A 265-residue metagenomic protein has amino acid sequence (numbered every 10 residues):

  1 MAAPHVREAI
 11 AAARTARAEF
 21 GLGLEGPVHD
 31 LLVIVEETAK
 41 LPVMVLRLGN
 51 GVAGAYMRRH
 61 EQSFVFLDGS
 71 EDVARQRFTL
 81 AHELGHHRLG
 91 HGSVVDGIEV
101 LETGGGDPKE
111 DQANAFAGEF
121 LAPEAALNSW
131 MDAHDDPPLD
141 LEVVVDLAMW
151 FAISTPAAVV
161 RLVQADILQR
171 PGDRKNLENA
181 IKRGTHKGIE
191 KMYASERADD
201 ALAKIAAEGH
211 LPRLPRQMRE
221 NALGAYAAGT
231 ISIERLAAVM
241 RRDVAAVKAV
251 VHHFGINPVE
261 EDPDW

Functional and structural regions predicted by a protein language model:
M1-W265: Active-site hotspot residues in diverse enzymes, especially metal/ion-binding acidic/histidine motifs
